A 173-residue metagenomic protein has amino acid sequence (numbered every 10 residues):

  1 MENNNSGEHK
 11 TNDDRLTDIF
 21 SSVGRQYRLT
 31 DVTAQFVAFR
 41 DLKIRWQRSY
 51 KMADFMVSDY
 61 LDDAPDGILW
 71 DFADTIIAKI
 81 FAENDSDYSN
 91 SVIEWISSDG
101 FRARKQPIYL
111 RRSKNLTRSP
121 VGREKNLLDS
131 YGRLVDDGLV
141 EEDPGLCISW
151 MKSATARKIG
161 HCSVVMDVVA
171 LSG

Functional and structural regions predicted by a protein language model:
M1-G173: Active-site-proximal or metal-binding-adjacent scaffold patches in catalytic folds
